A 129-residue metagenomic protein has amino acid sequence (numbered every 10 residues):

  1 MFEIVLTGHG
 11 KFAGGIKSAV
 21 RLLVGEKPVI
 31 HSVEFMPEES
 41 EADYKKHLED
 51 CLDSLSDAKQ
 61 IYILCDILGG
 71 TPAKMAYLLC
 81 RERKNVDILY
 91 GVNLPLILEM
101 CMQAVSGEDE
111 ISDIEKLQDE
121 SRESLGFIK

Functional and structural regions predicted by a protein language model:
F2-K129: N-terminal loops that bind phosphate or other acidic moieties and the adjacent beta-alpha structural core
